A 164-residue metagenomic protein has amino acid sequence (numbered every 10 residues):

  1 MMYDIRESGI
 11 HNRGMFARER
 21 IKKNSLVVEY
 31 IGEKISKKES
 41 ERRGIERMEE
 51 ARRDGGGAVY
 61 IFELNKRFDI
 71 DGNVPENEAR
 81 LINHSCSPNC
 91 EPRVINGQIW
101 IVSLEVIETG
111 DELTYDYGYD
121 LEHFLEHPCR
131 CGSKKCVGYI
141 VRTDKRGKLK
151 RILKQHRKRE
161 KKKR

Functional and structural regions predicted by a protein language model:
M1-P92: Catalytic cores of histone-lysine modification enzymes
S85-R164: C-terminal SET catalytic tail plus cysteine-rich post-SET Zn-binding segment of SAM-dependent SET-domain
